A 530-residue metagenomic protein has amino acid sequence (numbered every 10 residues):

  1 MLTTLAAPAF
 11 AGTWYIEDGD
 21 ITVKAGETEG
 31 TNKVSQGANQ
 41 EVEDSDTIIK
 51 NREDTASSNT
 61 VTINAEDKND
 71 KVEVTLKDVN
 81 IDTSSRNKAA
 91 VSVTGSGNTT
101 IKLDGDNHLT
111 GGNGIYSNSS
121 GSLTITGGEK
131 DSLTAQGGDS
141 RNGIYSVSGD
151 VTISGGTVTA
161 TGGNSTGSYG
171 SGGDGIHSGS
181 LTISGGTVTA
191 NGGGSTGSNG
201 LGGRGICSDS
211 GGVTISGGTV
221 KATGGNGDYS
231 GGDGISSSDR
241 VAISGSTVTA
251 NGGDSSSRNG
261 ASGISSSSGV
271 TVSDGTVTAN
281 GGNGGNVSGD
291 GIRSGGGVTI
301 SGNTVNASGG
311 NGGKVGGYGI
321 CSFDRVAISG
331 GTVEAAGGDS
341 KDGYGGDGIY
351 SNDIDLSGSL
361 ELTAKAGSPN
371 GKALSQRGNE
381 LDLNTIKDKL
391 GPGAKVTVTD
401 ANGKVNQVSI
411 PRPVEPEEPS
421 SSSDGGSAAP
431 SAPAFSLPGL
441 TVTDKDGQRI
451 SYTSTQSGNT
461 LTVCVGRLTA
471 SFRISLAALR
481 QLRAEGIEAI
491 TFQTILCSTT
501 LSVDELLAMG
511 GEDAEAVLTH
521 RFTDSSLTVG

Functional and structural regions predicted by a protein language model:
M1-T4: Bacterial N-terminal signal peptides
A7-S420, D424-G425: A composition-driven surface/loop motif
I48-K50, K71-K77, D82-R86, T94 (+1 more regions): Long, contiguous ectodomains of secretory-pathway proteins
